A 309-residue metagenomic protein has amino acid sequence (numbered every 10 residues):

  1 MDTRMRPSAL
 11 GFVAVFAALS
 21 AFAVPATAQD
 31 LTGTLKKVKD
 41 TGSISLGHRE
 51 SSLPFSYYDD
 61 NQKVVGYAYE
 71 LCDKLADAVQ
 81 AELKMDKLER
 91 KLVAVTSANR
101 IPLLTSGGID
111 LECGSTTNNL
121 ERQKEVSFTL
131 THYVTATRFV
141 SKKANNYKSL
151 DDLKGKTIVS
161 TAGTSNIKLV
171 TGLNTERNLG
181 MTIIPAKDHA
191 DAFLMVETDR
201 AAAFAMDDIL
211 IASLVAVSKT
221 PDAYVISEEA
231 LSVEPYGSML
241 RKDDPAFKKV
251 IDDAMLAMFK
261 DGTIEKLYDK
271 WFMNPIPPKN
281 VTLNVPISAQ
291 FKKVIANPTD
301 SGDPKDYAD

Functional and structural regions predicted by a protein language model:
Q29, E70-A78, D151, K156-T157 (+3 more regions): Extended ligand-binding regions for polar small-molecule ligands
Q29, N166-I183, D222-A223, L256-D309: Ligand-binding clefts/hinges and TM-proximal coupling segments of bilobed small-molecule sensing domains
D30-T32, K37-E112, D261: Extracytoplasmic small-molecule ligand-binding "clamshell" domains of the periplasmic binding protein/Venus flytrap
L31-T32, M85-P102, N145, I183-M195 (+1 more regions): Short helix-initiation/N-cap motifs at beta->coil->alpha
S45-P54, V64-A81, T117, V134-H189 (+2 more regions): Bilobed "Venus flytrap"/periplasmic-binding protein-like clamshell domains and structurally analogous long
E50, Y133-S141, A216-D252, N274-N297 (+1 more regions): Periplasmic-binding protein-like
D73, K84-D152, K292-G302: Acidic, polar ligand-binding/catalytic clefts
N99, C113-K124, K168-E176, L194-T198 (+2 more regions): A ligand-binding cleft/hinge motif common to bilobed small-molecule-binding domains
